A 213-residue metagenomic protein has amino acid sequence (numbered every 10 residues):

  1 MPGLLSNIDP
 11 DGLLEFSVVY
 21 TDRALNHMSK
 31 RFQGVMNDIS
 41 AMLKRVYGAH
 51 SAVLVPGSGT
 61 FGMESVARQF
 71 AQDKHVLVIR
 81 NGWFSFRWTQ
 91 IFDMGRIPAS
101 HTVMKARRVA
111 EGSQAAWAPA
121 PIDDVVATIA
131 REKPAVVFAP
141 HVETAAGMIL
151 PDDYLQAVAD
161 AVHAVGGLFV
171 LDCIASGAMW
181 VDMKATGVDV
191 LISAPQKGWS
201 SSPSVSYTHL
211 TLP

Functional and structural regions predicted by a protein language model:
M1-R23: N-terminal amphipathic/basic leader segments beginning at the initiator methionine
S17-G62, F86-D93: Conserved N-terminal alpha-helix of the aminotransferase class I/II PLP-enzyme fold
V53-P56, F138-A139, F169-C173, L191-A194: General beta-strand structural signal in soluble alpha/beta enzymes
F61, A71-A135: PLP-dependent aminotransferase-like
G112-G177: Active-site phosphate-binding strand-loop segment of PLP-dependent enzymes
G187-D189: Glycine-enriched alpha-helix->loop->beta-strand junction motifs that scaffold or abut catalytic
S193-V205: Active-site PLP-lysine loop of aminotransferase-like
T208-P213: Conserved small/polar residues in nucleotide/adenosyl-binding loops
